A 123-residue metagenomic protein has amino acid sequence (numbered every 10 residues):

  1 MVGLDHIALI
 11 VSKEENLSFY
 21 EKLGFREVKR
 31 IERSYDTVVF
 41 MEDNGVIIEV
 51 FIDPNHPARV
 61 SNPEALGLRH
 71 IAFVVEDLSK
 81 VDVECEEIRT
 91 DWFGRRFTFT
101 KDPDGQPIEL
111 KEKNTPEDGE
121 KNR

Functional and structural regions predicted by a protein language model:
M1-E15, R69-I71, D118-R123: N-terminal beta-strand motif that seeds the catalytic metal site of vicinal oxygen chelate
H6-A8, F40, H70-A72, R95-F99 (+1 more regions): Short, conserved structural micro-motifs that define repeat-unit consensus positions and nucleotide-binding loops
L9-I48: Core segments of cupin and vicinal oxygen chelate
D36, N55-S61, E117-G119: A short, acidic/glycine-rich surface segment
G45-E49, G105-I108: Short, charged/polar, Gly/Pro-enriched secondary-structure boundary elements
P63-E87: Mid-chain, well-packed structural core segment of small domains
D82-R123: Vicinal oxygen chelate
